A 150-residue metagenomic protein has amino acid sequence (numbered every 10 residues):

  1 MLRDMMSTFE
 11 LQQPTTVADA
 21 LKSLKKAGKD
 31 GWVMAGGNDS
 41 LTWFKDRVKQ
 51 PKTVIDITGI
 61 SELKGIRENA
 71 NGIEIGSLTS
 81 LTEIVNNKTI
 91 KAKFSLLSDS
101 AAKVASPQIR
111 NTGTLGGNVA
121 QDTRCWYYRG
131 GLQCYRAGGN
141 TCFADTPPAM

Functional and structural regions predicted by a protein language model:
M1-M150: C-terminal structural segment of proteins
